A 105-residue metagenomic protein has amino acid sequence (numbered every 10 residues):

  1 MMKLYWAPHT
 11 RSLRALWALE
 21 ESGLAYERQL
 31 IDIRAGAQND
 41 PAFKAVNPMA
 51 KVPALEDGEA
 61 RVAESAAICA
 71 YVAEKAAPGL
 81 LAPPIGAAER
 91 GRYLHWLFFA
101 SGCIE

Functional and structural regions predicted by a protein language model:
M1-E105: GST-like domain detector, emphasizing the conserved glutathione-binding G-site in the N-terminal thioredoxin-like
